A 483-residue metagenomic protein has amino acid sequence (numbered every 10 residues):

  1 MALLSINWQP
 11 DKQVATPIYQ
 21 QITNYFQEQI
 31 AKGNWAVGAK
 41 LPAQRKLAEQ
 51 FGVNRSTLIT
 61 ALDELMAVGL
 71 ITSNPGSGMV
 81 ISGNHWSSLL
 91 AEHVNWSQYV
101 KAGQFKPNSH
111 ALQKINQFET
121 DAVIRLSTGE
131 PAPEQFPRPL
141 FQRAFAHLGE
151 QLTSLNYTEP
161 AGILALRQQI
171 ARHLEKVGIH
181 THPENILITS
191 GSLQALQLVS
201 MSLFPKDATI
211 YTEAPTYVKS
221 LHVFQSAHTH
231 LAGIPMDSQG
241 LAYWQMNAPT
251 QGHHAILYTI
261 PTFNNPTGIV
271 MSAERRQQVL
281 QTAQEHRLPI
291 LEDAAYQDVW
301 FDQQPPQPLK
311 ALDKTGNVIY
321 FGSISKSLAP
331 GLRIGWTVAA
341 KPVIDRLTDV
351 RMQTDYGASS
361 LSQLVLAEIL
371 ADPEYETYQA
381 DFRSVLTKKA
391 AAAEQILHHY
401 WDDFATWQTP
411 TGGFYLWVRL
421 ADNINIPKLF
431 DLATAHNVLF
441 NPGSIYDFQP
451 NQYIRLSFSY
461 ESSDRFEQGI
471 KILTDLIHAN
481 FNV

Functional and structural regions predicted by a protein language model:
M1-R143, M352-A358, E368, P427-A435 (+3 more regions): N-terminal basic, amphipathic alpha-helical segments
S73, T181, F440: Short beta-strand "wing" residues that participate in macromolecule-binding interfaces
N74-S77, P305, L312-R346: Active-site PLP attachment segment
L152-H286, D298-V299, Q304-L312: Conserved core of the PLP fold type I
D293: Glycine-centered flexible beta-alpha turn that most often forms the glycine-rich phosphate-binding loop
L347-T354, A371-E394: Structural signature of PLP-dependent enzymes
S384-E394, A405-R419: Conserved glycine-rich beta-strand-loop-beta hairpin in the small C-terminal domain of fold type I
W417-D422, F440-H478: Conserved PLP-binding active-site segment of the aspartate aminotransferase-like
